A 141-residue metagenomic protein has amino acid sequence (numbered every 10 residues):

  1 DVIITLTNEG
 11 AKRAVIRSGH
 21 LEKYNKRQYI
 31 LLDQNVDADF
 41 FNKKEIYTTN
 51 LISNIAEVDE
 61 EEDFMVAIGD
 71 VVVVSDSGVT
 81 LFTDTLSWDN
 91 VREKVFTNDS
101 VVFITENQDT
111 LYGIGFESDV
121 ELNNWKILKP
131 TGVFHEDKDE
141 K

Functional and structural regions predicted by a protein language model:
D1-K141: Mature-chain termini and adjacent capping regions
